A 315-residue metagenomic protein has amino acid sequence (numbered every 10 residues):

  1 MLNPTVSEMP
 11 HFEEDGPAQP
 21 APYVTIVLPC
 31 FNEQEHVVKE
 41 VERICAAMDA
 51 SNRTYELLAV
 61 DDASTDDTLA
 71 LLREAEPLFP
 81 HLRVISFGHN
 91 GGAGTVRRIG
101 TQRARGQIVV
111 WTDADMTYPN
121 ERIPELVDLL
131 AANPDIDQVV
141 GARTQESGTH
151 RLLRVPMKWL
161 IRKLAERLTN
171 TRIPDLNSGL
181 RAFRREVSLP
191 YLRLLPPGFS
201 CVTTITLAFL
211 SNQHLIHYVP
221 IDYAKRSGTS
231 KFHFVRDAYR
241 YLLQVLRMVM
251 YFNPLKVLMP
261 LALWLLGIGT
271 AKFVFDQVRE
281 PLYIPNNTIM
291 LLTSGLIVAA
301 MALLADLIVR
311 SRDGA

Functional and structural regions predicted by a protein language model:
L2-Y23, S200-A315: Hydrophobic helical membrane-anchoring modules
P10-F12, E33-M48: Short, well-formed alpha-helical segments that are part of the catalytic scaffolds of diverse glycosyltransferases
P22-L28, V37, I44, Y55-V60: Hydrophobic targeting segments
E35-K39, D66-A75: Acidic helix N-cap motif at the loop->helix transition within catalytic regions of sugar-transfer enzymes
R53-A63, I85-S86: Short beta-strand/loop segment that forms part of the nucleotide-sugar
D61-A70, M116: A conserved acidic beta->alpha catalytic loop
I85-R103, I108, N120-F199, T203 (+1 more regions): Acceptor/aglycone-binding surface of glycosyltransferases and processive sugar-polymer synthases
